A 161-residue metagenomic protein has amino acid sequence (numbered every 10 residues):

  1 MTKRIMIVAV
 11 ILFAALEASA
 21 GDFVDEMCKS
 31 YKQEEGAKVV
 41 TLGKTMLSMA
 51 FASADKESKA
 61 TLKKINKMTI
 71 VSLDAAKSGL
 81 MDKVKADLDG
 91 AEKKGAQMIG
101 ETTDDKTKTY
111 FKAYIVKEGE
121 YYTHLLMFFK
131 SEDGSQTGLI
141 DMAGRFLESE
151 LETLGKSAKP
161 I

Functional and structural regions predicted by a protein language model:
M1-D25: Bacterial Sec-dependent N-terminal signal peptides
L12-F13, Y31, A158-I161: Alpha-helix boundary/capping residues
F23-D87: Early exported N-terminus immediately downstream of N-terminal targeting peptides
S78, V116, L125, K156-K159: Terminal interaction module
K85-L147: Surface-exposed, polar helix/loop patches in the mature regions of secreted/periplasmic/lumenal proteins that form
E148, E152-I161: A recognition module on extended beta-rich or small alphabeta surfaces enriched in W/G with H and D/E
